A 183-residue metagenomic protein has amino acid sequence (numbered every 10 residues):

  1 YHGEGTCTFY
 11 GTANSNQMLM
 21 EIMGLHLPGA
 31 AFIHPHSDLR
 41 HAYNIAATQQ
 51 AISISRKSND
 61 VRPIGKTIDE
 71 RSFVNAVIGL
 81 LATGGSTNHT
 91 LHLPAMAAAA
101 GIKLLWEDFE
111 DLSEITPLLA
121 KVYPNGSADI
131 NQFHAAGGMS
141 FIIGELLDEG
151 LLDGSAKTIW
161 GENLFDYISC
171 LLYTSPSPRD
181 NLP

Functional and structural regions predicted by a protein language model:
G3-E4: Internal gly/pro-rich beta-alpha loop/helix module that stabilizes soluble enzyme cofactors or their anionic handles
F9-G11, M20-E21, L25-S86, L91-N125 (+1 more regions): Accessory "access/gating" subregions that flank catalytic or transport cores
Q17: Active-site phosphate/pyrophosphate- and oxyanion-stabilizing loops and adjacent acidic/basic residues in soluble
G85-N88, G138, P178: Conformational gate/switch positions in structured elements
S113, A120-L172: Phosphate/diphosphate-binding loops
Y173-P183: Single conserved hydrophobic/aromatic residue that forms the stacking wall/gate of nucleotide- or nucleobase-binding
